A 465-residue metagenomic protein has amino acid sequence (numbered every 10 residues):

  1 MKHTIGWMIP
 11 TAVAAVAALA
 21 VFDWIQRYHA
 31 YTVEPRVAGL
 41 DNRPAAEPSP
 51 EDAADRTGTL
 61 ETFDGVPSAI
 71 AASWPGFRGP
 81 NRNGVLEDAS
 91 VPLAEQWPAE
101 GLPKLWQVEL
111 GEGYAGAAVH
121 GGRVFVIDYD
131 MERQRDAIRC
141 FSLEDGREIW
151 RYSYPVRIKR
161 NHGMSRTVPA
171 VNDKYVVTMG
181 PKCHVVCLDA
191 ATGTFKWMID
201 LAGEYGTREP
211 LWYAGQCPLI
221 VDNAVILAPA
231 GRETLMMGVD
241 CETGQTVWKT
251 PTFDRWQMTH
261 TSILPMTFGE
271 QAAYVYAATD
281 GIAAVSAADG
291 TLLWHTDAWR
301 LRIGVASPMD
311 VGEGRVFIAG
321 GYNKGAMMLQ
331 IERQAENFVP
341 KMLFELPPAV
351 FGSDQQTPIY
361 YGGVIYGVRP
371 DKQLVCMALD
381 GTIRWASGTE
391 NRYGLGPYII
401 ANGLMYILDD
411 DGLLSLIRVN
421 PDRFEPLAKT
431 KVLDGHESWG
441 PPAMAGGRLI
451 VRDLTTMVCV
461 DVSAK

Functional and structural regions predicted by a protein language model:
H3-T11, A20-E109, F125, A137-R139 (+9 more regions): Aromatic (tryptophan-biased) beta-strands that constitute blades/sheets of beta-rich domains
N81-G84, M131-Q134, H184, R232-T234 (+2 more regions): Short glycine/acidic-enriched loop and turn motifs that connect beta-strands
L105-H120, R133-R135, R151-A170, M198-I220 (+7 more regions): Extracytoplasmic beta-rich repeat domains
G121-G122, D173-K174, D222-N223, E270-A272 (+4 more regions): Short coil/turn segments that connect the beta-strands within blades of beta-propeller domains
R139, V186, M237, A283-A284 (+4 more regions): WD40 beta-propeller blade core
K324-A326, G412-L413, G435-K465: Blade-level signature of beta-propeller repeat domains, shared across WD40, Kelch, NHL, RCC1 and BNR/Asp-box propellers
K324-A326, P348-V419: Loop/turn-rich, solvent-exposed surfaces of beta-rich toroidal or solenoidal domains
A326-N337, L379, L416-R423, D461-K465: Short loop/turn segments immediately following beta-strands, especially the blade-tip and inter-blade linker loops
